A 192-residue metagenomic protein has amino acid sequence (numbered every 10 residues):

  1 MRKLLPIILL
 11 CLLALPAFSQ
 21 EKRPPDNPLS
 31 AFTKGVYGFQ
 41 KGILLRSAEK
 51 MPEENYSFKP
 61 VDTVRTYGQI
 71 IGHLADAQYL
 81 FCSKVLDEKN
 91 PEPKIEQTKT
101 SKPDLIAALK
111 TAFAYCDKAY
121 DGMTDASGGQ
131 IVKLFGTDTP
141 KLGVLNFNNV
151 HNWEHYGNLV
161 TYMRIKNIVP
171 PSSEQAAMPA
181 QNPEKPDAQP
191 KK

Functional and structural regions predicted by a protein language model:
R2-L10: Sec-dependent signal peptide recognition, specifically the positively charged N-region followed immediately by
L10-F18: Hydrophobic h-region of N-terminal signal peptides that target proteins for export in Gram-negative bacteria
A17-D26, P190-K192: Sec-dependent signal peptide cleavage junction
E21-Q40: Short N-terminal segments immediately surrounding and downstream of signal-peptide cleavage
K34-G38, G42-L45, N55-P93, K133-K192: Short, contiguous alpha-helical
E92-T100: Polybasic, low-complexity association/targeting segments
T100-K133, T139-H155: Acidic/histidine-rich alpha-helical segments that form the ligand environment of transition-metal centers
